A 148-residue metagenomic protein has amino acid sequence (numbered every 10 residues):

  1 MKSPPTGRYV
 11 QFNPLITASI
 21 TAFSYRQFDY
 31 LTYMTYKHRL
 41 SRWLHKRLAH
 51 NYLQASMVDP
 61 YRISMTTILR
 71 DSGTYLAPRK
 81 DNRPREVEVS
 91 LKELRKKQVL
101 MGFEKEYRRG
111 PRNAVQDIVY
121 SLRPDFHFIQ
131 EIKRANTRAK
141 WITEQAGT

Functional and structural regions predicted by a protein language model:
M1-T148: Charged, alpha-helix-forming regions
